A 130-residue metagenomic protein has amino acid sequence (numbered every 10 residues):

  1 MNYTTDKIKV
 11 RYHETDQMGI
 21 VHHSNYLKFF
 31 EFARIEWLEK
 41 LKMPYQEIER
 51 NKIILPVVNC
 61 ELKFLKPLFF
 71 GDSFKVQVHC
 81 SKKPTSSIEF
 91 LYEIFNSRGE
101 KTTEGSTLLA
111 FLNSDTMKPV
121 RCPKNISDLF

Functional and structural regions predicted by a protein language model:
N2, D6, E39, F64 (+2 more regions): HotDog/MaoC-like acyl-thioester-processing domains
N2-V57, S114-F130: Hot-dog-fold acyl-thioester-processing enzymes
N59-K63: Short alpha-helix capping/helix-loop boundary micro-motifs
